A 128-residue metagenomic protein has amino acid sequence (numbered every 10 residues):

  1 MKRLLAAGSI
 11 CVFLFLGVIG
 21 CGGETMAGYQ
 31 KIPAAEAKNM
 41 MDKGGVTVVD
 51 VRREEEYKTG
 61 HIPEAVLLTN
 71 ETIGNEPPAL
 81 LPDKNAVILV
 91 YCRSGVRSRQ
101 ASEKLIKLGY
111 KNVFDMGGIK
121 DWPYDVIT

Functional and structural regions predicted by a protein language model:
K2-S9, F13-V46, E55-V87, R93-T128: Rhodanese-like catalytic fold shared by cysteine-dependent sulfurtransferases and DSP/PTP-type phosphatases
V48-D50: Structural scaffold elements adjacent to functional motifs in cytosolic proteins
